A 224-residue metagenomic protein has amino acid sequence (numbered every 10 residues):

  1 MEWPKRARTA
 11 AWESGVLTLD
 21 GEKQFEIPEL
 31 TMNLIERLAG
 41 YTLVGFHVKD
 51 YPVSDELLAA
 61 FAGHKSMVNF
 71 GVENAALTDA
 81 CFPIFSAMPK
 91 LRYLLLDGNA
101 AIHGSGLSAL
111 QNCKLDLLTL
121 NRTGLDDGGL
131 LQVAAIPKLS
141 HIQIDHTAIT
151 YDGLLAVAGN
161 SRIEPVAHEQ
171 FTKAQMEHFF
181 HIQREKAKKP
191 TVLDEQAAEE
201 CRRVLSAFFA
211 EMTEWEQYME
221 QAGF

Functional and structural regions predicted by a protein language model:
M1-W3: N-terminal low-complexity, Pro/Thr/Ser-rich intrinsically disordered segments that act as propeptides or flexible
R6-W12, V16: Assembly/interface hotspot detector across virion components, adhesins/toxins, and nucleic-acid enzymes
L17-L34, T42-A60, S66-L77, I84 (+7 more regions): Concave beta-strand-loop units of leucine-rich repeat
A80, S105, G128, D152-L155 (+1 more regions): Short, charged, surface-exposed secondary-structure boundary motifs
Q175-F179, E185, K189-F224: Terminal, low-structured helical/coil segments at or just beyond the last alpha-helical repeat
